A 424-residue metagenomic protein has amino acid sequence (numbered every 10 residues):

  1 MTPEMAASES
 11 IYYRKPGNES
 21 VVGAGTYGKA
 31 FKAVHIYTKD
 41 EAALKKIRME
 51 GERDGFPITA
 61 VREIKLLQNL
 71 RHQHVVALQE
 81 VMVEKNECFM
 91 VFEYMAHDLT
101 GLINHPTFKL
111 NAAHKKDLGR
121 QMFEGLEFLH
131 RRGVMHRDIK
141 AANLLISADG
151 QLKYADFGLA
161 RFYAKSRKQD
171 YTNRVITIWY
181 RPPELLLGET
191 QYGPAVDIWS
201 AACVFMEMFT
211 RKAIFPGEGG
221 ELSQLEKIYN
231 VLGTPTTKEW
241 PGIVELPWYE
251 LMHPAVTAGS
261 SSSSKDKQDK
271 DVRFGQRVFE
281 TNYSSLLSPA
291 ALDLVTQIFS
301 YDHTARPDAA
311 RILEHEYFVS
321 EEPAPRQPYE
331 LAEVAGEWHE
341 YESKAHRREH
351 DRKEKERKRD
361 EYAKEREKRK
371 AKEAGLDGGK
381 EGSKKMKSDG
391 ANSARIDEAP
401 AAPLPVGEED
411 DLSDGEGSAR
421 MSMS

Functional and structural regions predicted by a protein language model:
N18-T26, A30: Protein kinase glycine-rich loop
E41, K46-R71: Conserved N-lobe beta3->alphaC-helix segment of eukaryotic protein kinase catalytic domains
E80-V81: A short, aromatic-enriched beta-strand patch in the conserved N-lobe beta-sheet of the protein kinase catalytic domain
E84-E93, T100-G101: A conserved loop-to-beta-strand element in the N-lobe of protein kinase catalytic cores that borders the ATP-binding
L118-G119: Activation segment signature within eukaryotic-like protein kinase domains
T234-T296: C-terminal lobe substrate-recognition/regulatory segment of protein kinase catalytic domains
P323-S424: C-terminal intrinsically disordered, low-complexity extensions immediately downstream of enzyme catalytic cores
